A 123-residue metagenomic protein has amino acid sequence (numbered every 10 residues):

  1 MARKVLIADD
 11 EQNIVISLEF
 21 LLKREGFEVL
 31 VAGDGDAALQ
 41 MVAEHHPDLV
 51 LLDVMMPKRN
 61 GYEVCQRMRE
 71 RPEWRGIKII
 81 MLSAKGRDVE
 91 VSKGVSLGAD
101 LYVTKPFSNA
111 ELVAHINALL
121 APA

Functional and structural regions predicted by a protein language model:
Q12-L30, L119: Two-component/phosphorelay signaling modules centered on CheY-like receiver
V15, M56-K58, R75, R87 (+1 more regions): The feature encodes the CheY-like receiver
A32-D36, V91: Conserved Asp/Asn-Gly motif in the active-site loop of CheY-like receiver
H45-L51: Active-site beta3 strand of CheY-like receiver
F107-N117: C-terminal output helix
